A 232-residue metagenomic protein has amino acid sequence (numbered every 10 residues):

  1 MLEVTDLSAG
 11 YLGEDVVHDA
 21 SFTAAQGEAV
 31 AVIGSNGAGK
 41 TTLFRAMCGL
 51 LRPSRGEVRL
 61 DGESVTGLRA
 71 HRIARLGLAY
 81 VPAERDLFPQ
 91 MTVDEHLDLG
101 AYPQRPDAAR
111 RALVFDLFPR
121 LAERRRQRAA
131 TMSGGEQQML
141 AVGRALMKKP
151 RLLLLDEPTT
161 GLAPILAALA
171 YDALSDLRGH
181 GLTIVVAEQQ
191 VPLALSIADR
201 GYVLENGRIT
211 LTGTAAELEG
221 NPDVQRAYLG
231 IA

Functional and structural regions predicted by a protein language model:
L12, L68, V93-A109, L117-A122 (+1 more regions): ABC-type ATPase nucleotide-binding domains, specifically the catalytic core motifs of the NBD
I33-S35: The feature captures the beta-strand-to-loop junction immediately N-terminal to the Walker
C48: Helix-to-loop junction immediately C-terminal to a conserved catalytic motif
R52, S64-E84, D107, R111 (+2 more regions): ABC ATPase NBD coupling module
E57-R59, E63, R208: ATP-binding/catalytic-site motifs of ATP-hydrolyzing domains
A145-L146: ABC ATPase C-loop
L153-E157: Catalytic Walker B motif of ABC-type/P-loop ATPase nucleotide-binding domains
